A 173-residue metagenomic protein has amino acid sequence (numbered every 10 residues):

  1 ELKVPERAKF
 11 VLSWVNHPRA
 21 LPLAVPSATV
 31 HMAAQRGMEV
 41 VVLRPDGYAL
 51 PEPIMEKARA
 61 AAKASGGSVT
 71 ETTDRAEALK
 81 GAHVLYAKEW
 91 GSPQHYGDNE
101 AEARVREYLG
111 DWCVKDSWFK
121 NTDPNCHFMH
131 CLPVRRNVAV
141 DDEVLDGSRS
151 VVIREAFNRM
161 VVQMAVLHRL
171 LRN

Functional and structural regions predicted by a protein language model:
L2-K88: Glycine-rich phosphate/diphosphate-binding loop of Rossmann-like nucleotide-binding domains
H17, G47, A76, S92 (+2 more regions): Short, glycine-/Ser/Thr-/acidic-enriched flexible segments
L21, E107, D111, R154 (+1 more regions): Catalytic cores of large soluble enzymes that bind and process phosphate-bearing ligands
A24, A28, P53, C113-V114 (+2 more regions): Conserved active-site and cofactor/substrate-binding residues in soluble primary-metabolism enzymes
A28, M32-Q35, K57, S117 (+3 more regions): Alpha-helical scaffold segments in soluble metabolic enzymes
L43-L50, L79, W118-C126, V162-L171: Low-complexity, flexible helical/coil segments
A60-D142: Rossmann-like adenosine-cofactor binding region
N125-N173: Adenosine-phosphate binding glycine-rich loop
